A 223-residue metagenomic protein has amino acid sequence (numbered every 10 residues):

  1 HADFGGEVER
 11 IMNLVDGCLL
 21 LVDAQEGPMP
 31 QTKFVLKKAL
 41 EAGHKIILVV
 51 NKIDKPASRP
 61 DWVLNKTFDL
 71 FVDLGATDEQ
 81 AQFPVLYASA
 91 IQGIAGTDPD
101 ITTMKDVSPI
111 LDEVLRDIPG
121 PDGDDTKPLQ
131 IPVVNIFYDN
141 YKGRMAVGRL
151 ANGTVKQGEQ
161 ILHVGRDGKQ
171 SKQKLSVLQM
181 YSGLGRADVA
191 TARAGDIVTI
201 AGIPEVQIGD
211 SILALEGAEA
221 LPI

Functional and structural regions predicted by a protein language model:
H1-I223: Structural and coupling elements of P-loop NTPases
